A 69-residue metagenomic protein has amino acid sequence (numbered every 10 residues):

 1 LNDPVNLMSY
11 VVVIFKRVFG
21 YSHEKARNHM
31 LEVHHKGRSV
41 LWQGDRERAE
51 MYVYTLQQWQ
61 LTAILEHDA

Functional and structural regions predicted by a protein language model:
L1-A69: Terminal domain-initiation and capping elements
